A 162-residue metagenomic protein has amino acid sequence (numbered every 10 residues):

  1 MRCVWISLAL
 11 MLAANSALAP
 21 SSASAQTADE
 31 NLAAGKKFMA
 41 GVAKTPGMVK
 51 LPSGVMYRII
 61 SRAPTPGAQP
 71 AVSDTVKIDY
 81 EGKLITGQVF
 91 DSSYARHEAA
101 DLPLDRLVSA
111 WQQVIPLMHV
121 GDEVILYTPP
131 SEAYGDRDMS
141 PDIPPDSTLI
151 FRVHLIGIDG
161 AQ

Functional and structural regions predicted by a protein language model:
R2-L10, A14-Q162: Cross-family detector of peptidyl-prolyl cis-trans isomerase
